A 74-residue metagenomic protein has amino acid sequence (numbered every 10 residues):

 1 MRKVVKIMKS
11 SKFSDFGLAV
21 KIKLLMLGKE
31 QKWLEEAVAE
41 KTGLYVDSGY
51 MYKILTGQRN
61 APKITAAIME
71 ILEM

Functional and structural regions predicted by a protein language model:
R2-K29: A short, Lys/Arg-rich alpha-helix, primarily the initiator
K32-L44: DNA-recognition alpha helix
K41-N60: Recognition helix of helix-turn-helix/homeodomain-like DNA-binding domains that insert into the DNA major groove
R59-M74: DNA major-groove recognition helix of helix-turn-helix/homeodomain DNA-binding modules
